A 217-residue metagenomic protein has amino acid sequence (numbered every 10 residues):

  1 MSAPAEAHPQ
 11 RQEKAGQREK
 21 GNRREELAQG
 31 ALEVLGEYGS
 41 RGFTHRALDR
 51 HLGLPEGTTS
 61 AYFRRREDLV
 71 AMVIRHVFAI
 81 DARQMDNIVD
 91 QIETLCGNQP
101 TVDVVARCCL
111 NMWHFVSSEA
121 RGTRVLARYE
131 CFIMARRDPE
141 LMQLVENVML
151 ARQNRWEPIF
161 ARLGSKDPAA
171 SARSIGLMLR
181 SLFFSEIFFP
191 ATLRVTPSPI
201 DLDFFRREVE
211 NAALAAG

Functional and structural regions predicted by a protein language model:
M1-N22, E33, G217: N-terminal intrinsically disordered/low-complexity leader segments
E26, V34-M72, H76: Helix-turn-helix
M72, D86-T123, A172-I175: Hydrophobic alpha-helical connector segments
R75-A82, V89: Short, basic, alpha-helical segments at the C-terminal edge of helix-turn-helix-like DNA-binding modules
A82-R83, S118-Y129, I133-L163: Amphipathic alpha-helical packing segments from all-alpha helical-bundle domains
M112-W113, R128-F132, I175-F183: Short alpha-helical scaffolding segments that buttress acidic/His motifs in well-ordered protein cores
M142, E146, A161-G217: Hydrophobic/aromatic-rich alpha-helical bundle segments in the mid-to-C-terminal region
